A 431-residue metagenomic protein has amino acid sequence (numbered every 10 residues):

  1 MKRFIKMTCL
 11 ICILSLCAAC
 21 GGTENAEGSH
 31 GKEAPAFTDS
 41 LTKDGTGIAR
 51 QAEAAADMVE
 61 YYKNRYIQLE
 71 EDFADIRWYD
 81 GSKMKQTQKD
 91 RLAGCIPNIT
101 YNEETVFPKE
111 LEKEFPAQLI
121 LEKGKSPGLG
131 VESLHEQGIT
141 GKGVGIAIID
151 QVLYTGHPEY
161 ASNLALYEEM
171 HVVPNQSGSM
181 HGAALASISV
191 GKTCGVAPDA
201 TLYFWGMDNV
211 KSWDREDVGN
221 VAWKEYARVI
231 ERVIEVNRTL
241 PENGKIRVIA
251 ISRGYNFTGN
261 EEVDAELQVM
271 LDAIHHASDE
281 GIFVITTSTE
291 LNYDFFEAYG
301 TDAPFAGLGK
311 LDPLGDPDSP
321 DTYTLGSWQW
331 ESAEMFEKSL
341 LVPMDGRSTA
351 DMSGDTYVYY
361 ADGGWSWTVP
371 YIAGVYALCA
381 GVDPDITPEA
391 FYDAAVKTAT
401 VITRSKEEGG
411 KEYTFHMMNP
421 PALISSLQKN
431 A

Functional and structural regions predicted by a protein language model:
L16-A19: C-terminal motif of bacterial Sec signal peptides marking the signal peptidase cleavage site
G21-E24: Bacterial signal peptide processing site
G31-E122: Autoinhibitory propeptides
F37-A52, V210-D302, V358-P370: Substrate-binding/access-modulating region of protease and related hydrolase catalytic domains
Q118-I146, E169-N175, D321-T324, M418-N419: N-terminal domain-start motif of subtilase-like serine proteases
S133-I146, Q151-A165, P174-K224, E242-R247 (+2 more regions): Subtilisin-like serine protease catalytic core
D150, D279-I282, T287-G381, D385: Extracellular S/T/G-rich loop segment that most often corresponds to the catalytic His/Ser-adjacent loop
E242-A250, G381-A431: C-terminal subdomain of the subtilisin-like protease fold in secreted/lumenal serine endopeptidases
